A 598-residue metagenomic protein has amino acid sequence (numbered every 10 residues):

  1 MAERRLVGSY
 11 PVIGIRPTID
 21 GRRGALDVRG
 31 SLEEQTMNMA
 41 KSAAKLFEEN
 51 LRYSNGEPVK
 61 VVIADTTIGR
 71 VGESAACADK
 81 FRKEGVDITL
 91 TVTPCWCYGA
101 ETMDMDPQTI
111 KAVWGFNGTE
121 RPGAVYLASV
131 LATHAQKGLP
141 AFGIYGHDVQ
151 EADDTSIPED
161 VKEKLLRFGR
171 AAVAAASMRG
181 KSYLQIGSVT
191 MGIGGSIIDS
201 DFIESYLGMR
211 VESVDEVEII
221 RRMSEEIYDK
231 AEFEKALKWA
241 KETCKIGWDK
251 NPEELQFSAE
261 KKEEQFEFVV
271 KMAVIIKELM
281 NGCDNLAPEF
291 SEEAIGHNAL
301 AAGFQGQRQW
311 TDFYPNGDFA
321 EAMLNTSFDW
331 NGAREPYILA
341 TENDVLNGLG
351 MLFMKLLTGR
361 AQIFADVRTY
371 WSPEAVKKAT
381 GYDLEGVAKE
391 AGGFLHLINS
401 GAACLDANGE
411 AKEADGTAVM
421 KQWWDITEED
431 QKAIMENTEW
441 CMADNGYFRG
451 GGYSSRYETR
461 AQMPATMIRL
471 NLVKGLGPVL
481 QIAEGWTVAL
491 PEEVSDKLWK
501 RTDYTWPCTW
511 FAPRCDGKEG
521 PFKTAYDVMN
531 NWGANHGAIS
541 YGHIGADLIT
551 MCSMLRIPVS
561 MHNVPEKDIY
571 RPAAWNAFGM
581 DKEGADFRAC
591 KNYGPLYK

Functional and structural regions predicted by a protein language model:
E3, G8-S9, I13, I19 (+7 more regions): Anaerobic metallocofactor- and corrinoid-dependent redox/one-carbon enzyme cores, especially those from methanogenesis
P11-I13, G24, S54-V62, G115-K261 (+1 more regions): Cap/lid and interdomain-hinge subdomains that line or gate substrate/regulatory clefts in soluble alpha/beta enzymes
P17-R23, T67-G72, T91-T102, F116-Y126 (+5 more regions): Gly/Ser/Thr-rich loops at beta-strand to alpha-helix junctions that form or flank small-molecule/cofactor-binding
G21-S42, M191-I198: Glycine- and acidic-residue-enriched helix-capping/strand-helix junction motifs
L32-A40, N50-S129: Trp/Phe/Arg-rich N-terminal binding region typifying the photolyase-homology
K41-E57, I110, T133-F142, E204-D215 (+3 more regions): Structural alpha-beta junctions
D87-L90, S182, L300-A301: Structural motif
V92-C95, M103-L127, A135-D148, L324-T341: Short, acidic/small-residue loops that bind anionic groups at enzyme active sites
